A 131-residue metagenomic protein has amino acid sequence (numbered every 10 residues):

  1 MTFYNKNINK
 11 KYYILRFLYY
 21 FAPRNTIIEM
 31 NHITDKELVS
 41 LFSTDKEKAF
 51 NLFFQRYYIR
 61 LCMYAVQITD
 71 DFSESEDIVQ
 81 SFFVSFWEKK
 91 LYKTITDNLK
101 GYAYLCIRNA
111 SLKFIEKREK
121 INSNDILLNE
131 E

Functional and structural regions predicted by a protein language model:
T2-R60: N-terminal module of bacterial RNA polymerase sigma factors
L38, A49-F50, I78-S81, L99 (+1 more regions): Hydrophobic side chains within well-formed alpha-helices
S43-L52, C62-S81: Short, charged helix-capping/linker segments at alpha-helix termini
S43-T44, Q80-N98, K117-E119: Sigma70-family region 2
Q55-I59, Q80, R108, K117: ATP/adenylate-binding site constellation spanning eukaryotic-like Ser/Thr protein kinases, ABC-transporter
M63, D77-V84, D97-N109: Structural recognition of an alpha-helix C-terminal capping motif at a helix-to-coil junction
L91-T94, L105-D125: Arg/Lys-rich amphipathic alpha helix in sigma70-family domain 2
I126-E131: Short, intrinsically disordered, charge-balanced linker/junction segments flanking boundaries in proteins
